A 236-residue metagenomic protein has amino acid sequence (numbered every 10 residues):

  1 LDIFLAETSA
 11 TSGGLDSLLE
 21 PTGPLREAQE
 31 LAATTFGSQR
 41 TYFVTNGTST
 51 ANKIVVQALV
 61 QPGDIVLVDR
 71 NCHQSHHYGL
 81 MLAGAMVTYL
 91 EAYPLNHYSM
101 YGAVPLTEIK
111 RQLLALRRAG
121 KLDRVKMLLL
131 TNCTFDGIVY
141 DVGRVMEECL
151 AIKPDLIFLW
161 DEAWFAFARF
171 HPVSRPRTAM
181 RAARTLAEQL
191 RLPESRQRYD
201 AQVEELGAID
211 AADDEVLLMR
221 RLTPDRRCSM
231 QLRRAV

Functional and structural regions predicted by a protein language model:
D2-T50: Conserved N-terminal alpha-helix of the aminotransferase class I/II PLP-enzyme fold
Q39-T41, G63-V66: Short active-site oxyanion
T50-Q61, L67-V236: Conserved PLP-enzyme active-site core in the AAT-like
